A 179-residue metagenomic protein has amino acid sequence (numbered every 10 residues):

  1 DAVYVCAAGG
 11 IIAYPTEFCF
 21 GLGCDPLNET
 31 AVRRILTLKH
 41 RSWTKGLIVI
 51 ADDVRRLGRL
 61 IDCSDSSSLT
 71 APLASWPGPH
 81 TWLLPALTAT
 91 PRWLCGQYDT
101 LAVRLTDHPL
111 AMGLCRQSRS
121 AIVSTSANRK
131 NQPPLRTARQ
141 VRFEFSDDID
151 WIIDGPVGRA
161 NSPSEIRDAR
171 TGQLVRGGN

Functional and structural regions predicted by a protein language model:
D1-N179: Active-site-adjacent structural elements in enzyme catalytic cores
